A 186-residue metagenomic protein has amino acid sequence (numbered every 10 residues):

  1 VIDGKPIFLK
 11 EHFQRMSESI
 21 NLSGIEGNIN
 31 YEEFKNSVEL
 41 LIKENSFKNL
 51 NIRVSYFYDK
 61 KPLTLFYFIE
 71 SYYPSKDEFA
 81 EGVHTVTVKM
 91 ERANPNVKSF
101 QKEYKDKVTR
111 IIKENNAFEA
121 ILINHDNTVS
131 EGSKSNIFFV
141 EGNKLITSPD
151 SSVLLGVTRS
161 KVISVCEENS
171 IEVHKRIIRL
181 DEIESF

Functional and structural regions predicted by a protein language model:
V1-L40, D59-F186: Helix-start/capping segments and mature chain N-termini
L41-S46: Phosphate/pyrophosphate-binding loops at sites that engage ATP/ADP/AMP, CoA/4′-phosphopantetheine, polyphosphate
F47-V54: Ordered, amphipathic secondary-structure segments that act as subunit-interaction surfaces in large macromolecular
